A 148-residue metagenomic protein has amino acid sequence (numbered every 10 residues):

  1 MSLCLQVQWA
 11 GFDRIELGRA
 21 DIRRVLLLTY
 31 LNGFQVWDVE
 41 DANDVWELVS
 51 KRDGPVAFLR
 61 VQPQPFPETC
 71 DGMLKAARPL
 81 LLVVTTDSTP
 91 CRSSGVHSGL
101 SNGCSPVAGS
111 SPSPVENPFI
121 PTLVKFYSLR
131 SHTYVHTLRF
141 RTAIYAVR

Functional and structural regions predicted by a protein language model:
M1-D21, G54-R78, V84-V107, Y145-R148: Structural signature of eukaryotic scaffold interfaces centered on beta-propeller domains
M1-L3, Q8, N43-S50, T133-L138: A short beta-strand motif characteristic of beta-propeller blades
V25-Y30, L81-T85, V115-P118: Conserved beta-strand element within WD40/beta-propeller blades
L31-G33, R78, P121, R141: Surface-exposed loop/turn positions within WD40 beta-propeller blades
N32-Q35, S88: Loop/turn residues immediately N-terminal
V39-A42, L129-S131: Short loop/turn segments that connect beta-strands within beta-propeller blades
S98, G103-H132: Beta-propeller blade signature
C104, S131-R148: Asp-box/WD-like beta-propeller blade repeats and closely related beta-sheet repeat scaffolds
